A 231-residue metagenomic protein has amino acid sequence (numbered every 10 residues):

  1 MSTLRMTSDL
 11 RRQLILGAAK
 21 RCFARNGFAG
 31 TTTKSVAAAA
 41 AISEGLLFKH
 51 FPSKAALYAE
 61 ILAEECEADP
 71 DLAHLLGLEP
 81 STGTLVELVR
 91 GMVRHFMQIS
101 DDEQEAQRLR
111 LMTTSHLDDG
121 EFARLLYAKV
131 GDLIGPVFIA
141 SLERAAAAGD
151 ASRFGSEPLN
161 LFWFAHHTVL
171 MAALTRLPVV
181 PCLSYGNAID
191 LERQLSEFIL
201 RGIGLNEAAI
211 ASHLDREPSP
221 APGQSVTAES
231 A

Functional and structural regions predicted by a protein language model:
T3, E105, A123-D132, A146-F198 (+2 more regions): Hydrophobic/aromatic-rich alpha-helical bundle segments in the mid-to-C-terminal region
L14, C22-A56, E60-E64: Helix-turn-helix
C22, I99, V137, S141-R144 (+1 more regions): Short alpha-helical functional segments enriched in proximate histidine and acidic residues
K54, I61, E65, V89-M92 (+3 more regions): Hydrophobic/aromatic residues within well-ordered alpha-helical segments
E60, A73-Q107, G155-F162, E192: Hydrophobic alpha-helical connector segments
E64-L72, E103, S115, D119 (+4 more regions): A short secondary-structure junction motif
V86-F122, D132-G135, H166-V169, R201 (+1 more regions): Helical hydrophobic small-molecule/effector-binding pocket
